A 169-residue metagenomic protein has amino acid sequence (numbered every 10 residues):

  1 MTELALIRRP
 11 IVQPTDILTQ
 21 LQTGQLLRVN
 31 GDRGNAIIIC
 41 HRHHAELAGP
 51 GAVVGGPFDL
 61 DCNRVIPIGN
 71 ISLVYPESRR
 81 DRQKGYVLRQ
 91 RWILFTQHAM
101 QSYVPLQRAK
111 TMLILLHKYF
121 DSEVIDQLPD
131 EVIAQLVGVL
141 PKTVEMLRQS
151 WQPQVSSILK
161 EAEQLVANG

Functional and structural regions predicted by a protein language model:
M1-P76: DNA-contacting interfaces and partner/effector-binding or oligomerization modules in DNA-centric proteins
S78-R80: Alpha-helical solenoid repeat scaffolds used for protein-protein interaction
K84-L136, W151-P153: Polybasic "coupling" helices that flank or enter modular domains
V137, V144-L147: Helix-turn-helix DNA-binding helix
T143, P153-S157: Secondary-structure boundary elements
S156-G169: Short Lys/Arg-enriched helix C-cap and helix-to-coil transition segments that create basic nucleic-acid-contact patches
